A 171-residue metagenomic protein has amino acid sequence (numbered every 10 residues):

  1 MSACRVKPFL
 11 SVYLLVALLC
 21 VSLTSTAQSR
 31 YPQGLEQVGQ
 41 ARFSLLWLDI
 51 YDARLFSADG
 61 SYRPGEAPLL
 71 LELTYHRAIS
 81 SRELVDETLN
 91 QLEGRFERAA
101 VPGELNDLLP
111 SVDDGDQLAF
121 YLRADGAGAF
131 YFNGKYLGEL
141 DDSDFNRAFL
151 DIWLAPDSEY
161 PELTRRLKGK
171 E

Functional and structural regions predicted by a protein language model:
S2-Y13: Bacterial N-terminal signal peptides that target proteins for export
S22-T24: N-terminal signal peptide c-region/cleavage motif recognized by signal peptidases
T26-E171: Terminal leader/tail segments of proteins
